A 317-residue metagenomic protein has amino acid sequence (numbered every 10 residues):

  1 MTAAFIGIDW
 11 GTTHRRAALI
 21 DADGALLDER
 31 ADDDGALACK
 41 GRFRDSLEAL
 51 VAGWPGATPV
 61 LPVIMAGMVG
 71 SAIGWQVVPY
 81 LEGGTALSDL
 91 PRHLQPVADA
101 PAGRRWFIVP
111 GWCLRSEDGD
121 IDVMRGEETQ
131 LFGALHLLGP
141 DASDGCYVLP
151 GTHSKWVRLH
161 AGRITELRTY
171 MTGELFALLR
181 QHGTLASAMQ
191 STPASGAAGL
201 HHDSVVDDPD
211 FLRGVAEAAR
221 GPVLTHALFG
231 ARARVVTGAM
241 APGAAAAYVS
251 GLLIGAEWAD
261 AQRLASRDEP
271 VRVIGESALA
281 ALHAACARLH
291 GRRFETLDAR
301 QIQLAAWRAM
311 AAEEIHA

Functional and structural regions predicted by a protein language model:
A4-R42, L297: Short glycine-rich, Thr/Ser-proximal phosphate-binding strand/loop in the N-terminal lobe of ATP-dependent enzymes
F5-D9, P62-I64, G145-L149, R272-V273: Short glycine-aspartate micro-motif
R15, I20, T184-S187, S191-A317: ATP-binding/phosphotransfer module of carbohydrate and carboxylate kinases, centering on a glycine-rich
D21-A25, A102, R158-R163: Short acidic-glycine loop/turn motifs at beta-strand connectors
L26-L61, G70-V77, A188: N-terminal phosphate-binding loop and adjacent alpha-helix
G56-I121: Short beta-strand-loop/turn "lid" adjacent to the catalytic site in phosphate-handling enzymes
A66-V69, P150-H153, V273-S277: Glycine-rich beta-strand-to-loop/alpha-helix junction loops that act as flexible
C113-E217: Glycine-rich phosphate-binding loop plus the immediately following alpha-helix
